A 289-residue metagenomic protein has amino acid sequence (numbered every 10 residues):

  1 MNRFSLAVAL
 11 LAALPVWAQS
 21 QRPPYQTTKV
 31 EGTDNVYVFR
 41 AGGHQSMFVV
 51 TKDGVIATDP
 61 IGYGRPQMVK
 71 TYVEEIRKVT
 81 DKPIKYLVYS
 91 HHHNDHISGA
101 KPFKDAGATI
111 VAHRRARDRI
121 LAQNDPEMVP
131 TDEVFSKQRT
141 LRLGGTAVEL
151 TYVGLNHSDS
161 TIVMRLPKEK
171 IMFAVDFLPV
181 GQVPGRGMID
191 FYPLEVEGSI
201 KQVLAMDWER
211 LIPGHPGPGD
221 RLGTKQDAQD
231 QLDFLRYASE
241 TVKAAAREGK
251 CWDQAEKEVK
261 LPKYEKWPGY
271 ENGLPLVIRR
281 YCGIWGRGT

Functional and structural regions predicted by a protein language model:
M1-V8: Bacterial N-terminal signal peptides that target proteins for export
A9-A18: Hydrophobic h-region of N-terminal signal peptides that target proteins for export in Gram-negative bacteria
W17-S20, A205-D207, G219-T289: Accessory terminal helices/loops
T28-I76, I162-L166, K170-D176: Conserved beta-strand hairpin/beta-sheet module of binuclear metal-dependent hydrolase folds, prominently
N35, V49, D59, H91 (+9 more regions): Divalent metal-coordination and catalytic microenvironments
G43-S46, V55-I56, G62-P66, H92-I97 (+7 more regions): Solvent-exposed loop/turn segments at secondary-structure junctions within structured extracellular/periplasmic domains
G54-I56, P60-G64, T140, A147 (+2 more regions): Metallo-beta-lactamase
E74-R142: Active-site HxH/HxHxD metal-binding segment of metal-dependent hydrolases
